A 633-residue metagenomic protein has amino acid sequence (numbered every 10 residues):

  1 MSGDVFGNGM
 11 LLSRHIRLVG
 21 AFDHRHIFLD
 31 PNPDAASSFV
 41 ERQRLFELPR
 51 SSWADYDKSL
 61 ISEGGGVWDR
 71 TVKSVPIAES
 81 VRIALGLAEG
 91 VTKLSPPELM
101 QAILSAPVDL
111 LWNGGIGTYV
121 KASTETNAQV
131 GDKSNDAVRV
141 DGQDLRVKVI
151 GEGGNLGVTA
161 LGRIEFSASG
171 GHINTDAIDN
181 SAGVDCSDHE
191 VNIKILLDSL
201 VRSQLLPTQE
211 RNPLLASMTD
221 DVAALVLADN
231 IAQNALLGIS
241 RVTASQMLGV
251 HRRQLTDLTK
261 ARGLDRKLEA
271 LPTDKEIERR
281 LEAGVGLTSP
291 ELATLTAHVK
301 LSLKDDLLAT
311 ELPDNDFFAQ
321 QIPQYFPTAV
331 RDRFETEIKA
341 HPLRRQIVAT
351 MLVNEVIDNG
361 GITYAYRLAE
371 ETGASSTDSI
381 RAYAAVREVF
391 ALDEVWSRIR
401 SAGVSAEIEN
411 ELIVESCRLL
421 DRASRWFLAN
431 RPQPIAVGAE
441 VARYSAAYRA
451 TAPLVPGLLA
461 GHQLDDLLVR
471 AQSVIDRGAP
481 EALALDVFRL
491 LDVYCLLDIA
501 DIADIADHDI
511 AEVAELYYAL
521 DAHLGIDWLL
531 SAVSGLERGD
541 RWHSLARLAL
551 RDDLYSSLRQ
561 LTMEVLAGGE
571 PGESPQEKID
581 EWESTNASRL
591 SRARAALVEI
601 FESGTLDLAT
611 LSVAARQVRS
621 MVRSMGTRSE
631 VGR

Functional and structural regions predicted by a protein language model:
M1-R633: Non-transmembrane, aqueous-exposed alpha-helical and coiled segments at domain scale
